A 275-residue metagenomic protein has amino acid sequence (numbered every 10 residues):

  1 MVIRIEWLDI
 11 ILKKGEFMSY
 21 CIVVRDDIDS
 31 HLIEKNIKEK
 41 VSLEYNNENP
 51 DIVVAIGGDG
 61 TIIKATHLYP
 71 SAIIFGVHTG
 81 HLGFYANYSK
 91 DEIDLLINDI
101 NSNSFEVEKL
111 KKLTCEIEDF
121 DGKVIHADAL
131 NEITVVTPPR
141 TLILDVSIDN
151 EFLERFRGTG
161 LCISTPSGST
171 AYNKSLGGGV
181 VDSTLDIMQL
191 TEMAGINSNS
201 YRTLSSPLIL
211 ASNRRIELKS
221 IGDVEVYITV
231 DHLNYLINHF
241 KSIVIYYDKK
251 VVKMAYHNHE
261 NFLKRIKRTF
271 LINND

Functional and structural regions predicted by a protein language model:
V2-F17: Short, Lys/Arg-enriched N-terminal segments with co-localized hydrophobic residues within the first ~10-30 amino acids
S19-N47, L82-C162, T170-D275: Catalytic phosphate-donor-binding core of small-molecule kinases
K38-E44, D51-V53, A72-I74: Active-site regions of enzymes building and remodeling cell-envelope glycoconjugates
N46-H67: Short, well-ordered secondary-structure micro-motifs within conserved domains or adaptor modules
A55, G76, I163: Redox-cofactor binding/interface segments in oxidoreductases and associated redox assembly factors
G58-T61, G80-L82, S167-T170: Short glycine-rich anion-binding loops that position phosphate/pyrophosphate groups of nucleotides and phosphorylated
K64-V77: Gly/Ser-rich helix-loop-strand patches that form or flank binding pockets for ribonucleotide-derived cofactors
I73, P166-S167: Proline-centered helix-kink/hinge sites
